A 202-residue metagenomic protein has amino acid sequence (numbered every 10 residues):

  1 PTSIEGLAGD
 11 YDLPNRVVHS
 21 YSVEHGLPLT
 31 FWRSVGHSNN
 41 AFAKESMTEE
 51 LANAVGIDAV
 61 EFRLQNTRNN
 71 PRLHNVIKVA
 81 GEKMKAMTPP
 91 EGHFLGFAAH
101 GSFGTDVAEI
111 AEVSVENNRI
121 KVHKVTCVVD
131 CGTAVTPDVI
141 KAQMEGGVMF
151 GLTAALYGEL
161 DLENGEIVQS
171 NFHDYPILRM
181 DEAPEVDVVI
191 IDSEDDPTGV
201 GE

Functional and structural regions predicted by a protein language model:
P1-E202: Cofactor-binding beta-sheet edge motifs in enzyme active sites
